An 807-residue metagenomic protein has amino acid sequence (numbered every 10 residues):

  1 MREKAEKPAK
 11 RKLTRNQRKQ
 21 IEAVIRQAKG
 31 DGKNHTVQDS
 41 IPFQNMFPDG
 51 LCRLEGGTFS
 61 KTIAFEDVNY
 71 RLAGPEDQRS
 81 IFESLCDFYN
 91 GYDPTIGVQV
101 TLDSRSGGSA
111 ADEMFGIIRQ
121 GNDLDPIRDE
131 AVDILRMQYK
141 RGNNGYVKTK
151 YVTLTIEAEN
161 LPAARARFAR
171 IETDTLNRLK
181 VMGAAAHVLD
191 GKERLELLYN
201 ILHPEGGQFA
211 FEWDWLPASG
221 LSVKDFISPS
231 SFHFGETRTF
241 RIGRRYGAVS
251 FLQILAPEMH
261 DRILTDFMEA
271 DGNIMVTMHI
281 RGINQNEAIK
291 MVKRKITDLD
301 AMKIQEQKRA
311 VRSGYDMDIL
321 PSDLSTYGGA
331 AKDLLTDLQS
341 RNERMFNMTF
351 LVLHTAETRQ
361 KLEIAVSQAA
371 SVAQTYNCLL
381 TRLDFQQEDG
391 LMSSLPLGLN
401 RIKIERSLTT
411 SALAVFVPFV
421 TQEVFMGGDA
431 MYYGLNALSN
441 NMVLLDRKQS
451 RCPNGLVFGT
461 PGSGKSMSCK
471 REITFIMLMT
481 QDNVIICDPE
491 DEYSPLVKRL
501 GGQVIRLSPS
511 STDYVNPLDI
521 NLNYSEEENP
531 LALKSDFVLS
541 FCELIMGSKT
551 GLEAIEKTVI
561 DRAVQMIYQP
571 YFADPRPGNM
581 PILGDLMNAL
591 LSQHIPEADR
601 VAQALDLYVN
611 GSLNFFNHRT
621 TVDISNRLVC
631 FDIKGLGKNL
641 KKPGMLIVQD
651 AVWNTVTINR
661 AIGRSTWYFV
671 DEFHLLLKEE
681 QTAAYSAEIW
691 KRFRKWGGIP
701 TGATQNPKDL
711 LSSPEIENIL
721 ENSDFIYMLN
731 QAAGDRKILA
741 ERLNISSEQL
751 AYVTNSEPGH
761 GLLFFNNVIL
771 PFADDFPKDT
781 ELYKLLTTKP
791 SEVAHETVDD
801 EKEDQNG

Functional and structural regions predicted by a protein language model:
M1-T421: Extended, folded cores of ATP/NTP-driven motor/assembly subunits in large transport and secretion machines
V68, P75-P94, T101, R105 (+12 more regions): P-loop NTPase motor domains
V457: Hydrophobic anchor at the beta1->P-loop junction of P-loop NTPases
K465: Conserved lysine of the Walker
S468: Hydrophobic positions on the alpha1 helix immediately C-terminal to the Walker A/P-loop
F475-I485: Post-Walker A helix-loop "phosphate-sensing" segment adjacent to the P-loop in P-loop NTPases
G501-R506, E715-M728: A short helix-turn-beta junction within AAA+ P-loop NTPase domains corresponding to the substrate/partner-engaging
L743-V798: Conserved P-loop NTPase
